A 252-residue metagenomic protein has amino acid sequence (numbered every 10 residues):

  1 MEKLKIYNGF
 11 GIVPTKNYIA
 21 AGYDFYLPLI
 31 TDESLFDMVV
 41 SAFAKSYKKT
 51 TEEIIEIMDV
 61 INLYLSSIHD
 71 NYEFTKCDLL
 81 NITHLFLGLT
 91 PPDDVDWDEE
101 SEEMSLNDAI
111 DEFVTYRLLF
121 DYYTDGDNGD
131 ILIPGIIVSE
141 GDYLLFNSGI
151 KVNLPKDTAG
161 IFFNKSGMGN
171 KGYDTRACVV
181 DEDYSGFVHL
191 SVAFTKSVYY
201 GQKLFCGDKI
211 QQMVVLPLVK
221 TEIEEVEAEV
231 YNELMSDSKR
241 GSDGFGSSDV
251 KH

Functional and structural regions predicted by a protein language model:
M1-H252: DUTPase catalytic domain/fold
